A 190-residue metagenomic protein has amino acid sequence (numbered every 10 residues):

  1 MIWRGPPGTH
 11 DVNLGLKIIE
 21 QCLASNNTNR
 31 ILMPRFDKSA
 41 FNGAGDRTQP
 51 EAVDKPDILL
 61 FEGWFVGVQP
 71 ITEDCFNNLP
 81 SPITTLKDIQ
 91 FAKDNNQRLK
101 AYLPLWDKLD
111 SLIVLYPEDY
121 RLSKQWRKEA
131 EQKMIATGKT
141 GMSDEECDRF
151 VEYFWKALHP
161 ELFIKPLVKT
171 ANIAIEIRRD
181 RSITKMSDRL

Functional and structural regions predicted by a protein language model:
M1-A44: Conserved nucleotide-sensing/catalytic segment adjacent to the nucleotide-binding pocket in NTP-handling enzymes
T28-N29, K55-L59, S111: Loop/turn-to-beta-strand initiation segments
M33, E51-V53, I175: Generic detection of short hydrophobic beta-strand segments and adjacent strand-loop junctions
P34, I58, I173: A broad, low-specificity signal marking well-ordered, structured residues that form hydrophobic/aromatic
N42-V53: Glycine-rich phosphate/ribose-binding loops and adjacent secondary-structure elements that form binding surfaces
L59-F65: Switch II (G3) loop of P-loop NTPases
F65-L190: Conserved NTP phosphate-binding and transfer environment spanning the P-loop NTPase/kinase superfamily
